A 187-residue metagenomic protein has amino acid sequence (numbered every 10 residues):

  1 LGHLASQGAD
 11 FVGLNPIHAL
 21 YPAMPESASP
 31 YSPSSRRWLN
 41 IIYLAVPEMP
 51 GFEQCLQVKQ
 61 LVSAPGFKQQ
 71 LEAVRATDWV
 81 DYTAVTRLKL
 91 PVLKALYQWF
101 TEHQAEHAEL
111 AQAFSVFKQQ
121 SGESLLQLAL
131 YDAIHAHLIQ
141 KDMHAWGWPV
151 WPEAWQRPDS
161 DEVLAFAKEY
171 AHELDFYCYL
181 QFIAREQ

Functional and structural regions predicted by a protein language model:
L1-Q187: Acidic/aromatic-lined carbohydrate-recognition and catalytic surfaces of CAZymes acting on diverse glycans
